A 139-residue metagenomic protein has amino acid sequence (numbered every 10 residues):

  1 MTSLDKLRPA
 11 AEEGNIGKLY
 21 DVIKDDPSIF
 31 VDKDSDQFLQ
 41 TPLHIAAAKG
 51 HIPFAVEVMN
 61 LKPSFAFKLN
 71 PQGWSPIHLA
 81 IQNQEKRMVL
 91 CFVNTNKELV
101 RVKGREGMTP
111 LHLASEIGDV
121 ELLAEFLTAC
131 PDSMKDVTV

Functional and structural regions predicted by a protein language model:
M1-P9, G17, D21-K24: Terminal membrane/secretory targeting segments in land-plant proteins
I16-P71: Internal amphipathic alpha-helical repeat/solenoid segments
K18, P53-F54, R87-M88, E121-L122: Conserved ankyrin/ankyrin-like repeat signature
I23-I29, V56-F65, L90-L99, A124-D132: Ankyrin repeat domain, specifically the short helix-to-loop turn at the C-terminus of the second helix of each repeat
D34-D36, L69-N70, K103-R105, L127 (+1 more regions): Ankyrin repeat boundary/linker residues
